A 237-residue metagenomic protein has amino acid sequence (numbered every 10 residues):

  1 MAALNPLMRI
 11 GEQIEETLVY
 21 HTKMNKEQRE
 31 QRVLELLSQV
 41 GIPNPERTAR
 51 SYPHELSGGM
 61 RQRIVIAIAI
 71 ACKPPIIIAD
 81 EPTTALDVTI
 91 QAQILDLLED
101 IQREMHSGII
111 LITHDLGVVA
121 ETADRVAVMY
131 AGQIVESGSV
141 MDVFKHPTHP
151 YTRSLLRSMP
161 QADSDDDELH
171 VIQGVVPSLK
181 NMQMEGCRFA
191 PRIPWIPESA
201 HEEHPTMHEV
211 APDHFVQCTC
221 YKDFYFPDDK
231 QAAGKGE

Functional and structural regions predicted by a protein language model:
A3-E12, D87, E121, G186: Conserved Q-loop
L4, R9-Q28, S38-I42, G138: ABC-type ATPase nucleotide-binding domains, specifically the catalytic core motifs of the NBD
Q28-R47, L156-R157: Conserved ABC ATPase "signature" region
P43-E46, S139-E237: Short catalytic/signature loops enriched in Gly
S51-L56, M60: Conserved ABC ATPase signature
R61-R63, Q91-I94, G186: ABC ATPase nucleotide-binding domain signature region
K73-P74, I78-P82, L86-D167: P-loop NTP-binding/switch modules centered on Walker-like glycine-rich loops
